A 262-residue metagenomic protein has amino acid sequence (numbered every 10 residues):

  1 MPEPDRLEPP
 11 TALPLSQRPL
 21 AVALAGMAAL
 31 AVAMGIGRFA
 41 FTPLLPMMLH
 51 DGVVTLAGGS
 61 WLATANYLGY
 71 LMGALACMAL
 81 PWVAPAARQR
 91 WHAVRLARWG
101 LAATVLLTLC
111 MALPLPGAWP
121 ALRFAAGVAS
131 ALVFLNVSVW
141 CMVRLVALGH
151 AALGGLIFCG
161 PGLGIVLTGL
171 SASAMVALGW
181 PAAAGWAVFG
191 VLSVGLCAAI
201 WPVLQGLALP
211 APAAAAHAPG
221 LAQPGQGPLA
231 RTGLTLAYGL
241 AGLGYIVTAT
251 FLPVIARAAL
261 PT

Functional and structural regions predicted by a protein language model:
L20-A21, A112-L122: Helix-loop junctions at membrane interfaces in 12-TM secondary transporters
A31, L107, A118-V133: Hydrophobic core of transmembrane alpha-helices in multi-pass small-molecule transporters, especially MFS/SLC-type
V32-M48, T248-P253: Extracytoplasmic
T42, R231-T262: Extracytoplasmic gate region of multi-pass secondary transporters
G73-H92: Helix-to-loop junctions at the C-terminal end of transmembrane segments in multipass secondary transporters
R95-L109: Structural signature of the two symmetry-related core transmembrane helices
P116, L153-A208: Helix-loop-helix hairpin linking two adjacent transmembrane segments in secondary transporters
F124-G160: Cytoplasmic helix-loop-helix junction between adjacent transmembrane helices in 12-TM secondary transporters
